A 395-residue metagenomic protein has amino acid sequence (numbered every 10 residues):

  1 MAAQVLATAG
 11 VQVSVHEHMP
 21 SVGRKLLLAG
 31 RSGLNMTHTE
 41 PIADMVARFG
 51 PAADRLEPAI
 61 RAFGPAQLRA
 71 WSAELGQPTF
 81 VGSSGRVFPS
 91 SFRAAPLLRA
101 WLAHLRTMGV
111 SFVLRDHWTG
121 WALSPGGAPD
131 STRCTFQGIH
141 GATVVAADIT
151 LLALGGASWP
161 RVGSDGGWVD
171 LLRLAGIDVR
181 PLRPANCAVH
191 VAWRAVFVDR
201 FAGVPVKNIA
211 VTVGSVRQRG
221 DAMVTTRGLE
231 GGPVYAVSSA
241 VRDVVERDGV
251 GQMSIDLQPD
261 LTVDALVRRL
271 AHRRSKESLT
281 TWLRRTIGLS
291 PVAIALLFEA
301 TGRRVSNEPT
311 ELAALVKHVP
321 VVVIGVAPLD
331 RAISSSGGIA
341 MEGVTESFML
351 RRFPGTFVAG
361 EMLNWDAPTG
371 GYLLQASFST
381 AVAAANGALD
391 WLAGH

Functional and structural regions predicted by a protein language model:
M1-V15, F378, A384-L389: N-terminal Rossmann-like FAD-binding beta1-loop-alpha1 element of flavoenzymes
A7-R31: Glycine-rich FAD pyrophosphate-binding loop
T8-A9, S21, I42-D44, R61 (+9 more regions): Residue-level recognition of phosphate/Mg2+-coordinating polar/acidic sites in nucleotide-handling active sites
H16, W118-T119, T143-S164, L172-R173 (+3 more regions): Short hydrophobic core segments
L27-L98: A conserved beta-strand/loop capping segment in the N-terminal third of enzymes that catalyze redox or closely related
L56-A66, S84-A103, V113, W159-S164 (+2 more regions): Short beta-strand to alpha-helix junction loop
L105-W118, L182: A conserved beta-strand/loop element that lines the FAD pocket in flavoprotein oxidoreductases
L114-S131: A conserved short coil-to-beta-strand element within the FAD-binding core of flavoproteins
